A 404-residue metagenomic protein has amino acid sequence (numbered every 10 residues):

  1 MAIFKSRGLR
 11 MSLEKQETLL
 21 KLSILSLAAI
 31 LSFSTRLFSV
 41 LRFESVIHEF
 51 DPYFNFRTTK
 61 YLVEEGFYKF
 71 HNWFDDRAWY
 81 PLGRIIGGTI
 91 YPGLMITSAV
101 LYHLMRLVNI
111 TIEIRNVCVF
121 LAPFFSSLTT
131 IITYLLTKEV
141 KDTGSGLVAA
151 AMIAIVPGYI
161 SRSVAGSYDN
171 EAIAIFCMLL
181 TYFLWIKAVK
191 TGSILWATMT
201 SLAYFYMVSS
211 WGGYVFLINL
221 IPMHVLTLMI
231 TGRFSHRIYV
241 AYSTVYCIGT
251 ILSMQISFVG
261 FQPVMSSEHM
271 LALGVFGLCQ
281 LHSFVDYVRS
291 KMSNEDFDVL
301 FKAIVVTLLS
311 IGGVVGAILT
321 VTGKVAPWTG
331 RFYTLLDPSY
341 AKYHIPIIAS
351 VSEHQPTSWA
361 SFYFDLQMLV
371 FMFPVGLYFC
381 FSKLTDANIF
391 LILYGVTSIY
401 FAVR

Functional and structural regions predicted by a protein language model:
M1-L41, F50, L147, R289 (+1 more regions): Start-transfer (signal-anchor) and selected internal transmembrane alpha helices of multi-pass inner/ER membrane
K5-Q16, W73-G88, V108-A122, S126 (+5 more regions): Juxtamembrane membrane-interface segments at transmembrane-helix boundaries in membrane proteins
L25-T35, D76-A78, F120-E139, G144-R233 (+2 more regions): Membrane-embedded helix bundles of polyisoprenyl
S26-L128, V156, D169-A172: Membrane-interface coil-to-helix junctions
S34-F50, V259-Q262, I318-R331: Helix-to-loop transition at the C-terminal end of transmembrane segments
L217-V305: Perimembrane helix-loop-helix junctions
S267-R289, F301-I392: Alpha-helical transmembrane segments at the extracellular/periplasmic loop-to-helix junctions of multi-pass membrane
